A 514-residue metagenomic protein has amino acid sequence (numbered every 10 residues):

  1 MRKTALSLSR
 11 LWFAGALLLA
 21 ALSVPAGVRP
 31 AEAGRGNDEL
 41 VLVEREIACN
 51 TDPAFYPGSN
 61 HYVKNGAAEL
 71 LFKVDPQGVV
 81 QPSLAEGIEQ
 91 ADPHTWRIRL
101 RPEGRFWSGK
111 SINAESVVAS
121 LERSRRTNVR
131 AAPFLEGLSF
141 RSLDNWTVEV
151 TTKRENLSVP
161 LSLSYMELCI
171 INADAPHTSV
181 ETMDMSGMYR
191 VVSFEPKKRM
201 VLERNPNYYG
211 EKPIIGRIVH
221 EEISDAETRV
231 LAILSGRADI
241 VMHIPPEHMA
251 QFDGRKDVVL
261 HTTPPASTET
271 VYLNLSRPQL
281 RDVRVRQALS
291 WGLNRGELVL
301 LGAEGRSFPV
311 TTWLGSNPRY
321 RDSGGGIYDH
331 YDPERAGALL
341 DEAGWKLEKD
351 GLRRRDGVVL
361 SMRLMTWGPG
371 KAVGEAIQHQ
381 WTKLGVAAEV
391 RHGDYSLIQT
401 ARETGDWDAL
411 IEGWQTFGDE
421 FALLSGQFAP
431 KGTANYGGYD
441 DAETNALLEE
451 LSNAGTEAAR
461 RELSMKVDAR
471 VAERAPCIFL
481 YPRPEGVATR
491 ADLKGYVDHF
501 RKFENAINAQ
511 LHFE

Functional and structural regions predicted by a protein language model:
V43-D92, R99, A119-E122, D184-S186: N-terminal lobe/hinge region of extracytoplasmic solute-binding protein
R45, F134, Y208, V241-L339 (+5 more regions): Local pocket/hinge segments that shape ligand/substrate recognition
R45-Y62, L84-A85, K110, S158-L168 (+4 more regions): A structural "hinge/loop" feature
V79, E155, L161-P213, R217 (+3 more regions): Gly/Pro-rich hinge or "lid" segments in bacterial periplasmic/extracellular proteins
E86-T127, E149, Q279: Aromatic- and charge-enriched surface segment that lines or borders ligand/interaction sites
E89, P93, A132-D174: Surface-exposed binding/hinge segments that line and control ligand-binding clefts or catalytic entry sites
H177, P206-Q251, Q378-Y395: Ligand-site clamp/hinge motif
E195, G292-D322, E334, P369-Q378 (+1 more regions): Detector for C-terminal structural segments
